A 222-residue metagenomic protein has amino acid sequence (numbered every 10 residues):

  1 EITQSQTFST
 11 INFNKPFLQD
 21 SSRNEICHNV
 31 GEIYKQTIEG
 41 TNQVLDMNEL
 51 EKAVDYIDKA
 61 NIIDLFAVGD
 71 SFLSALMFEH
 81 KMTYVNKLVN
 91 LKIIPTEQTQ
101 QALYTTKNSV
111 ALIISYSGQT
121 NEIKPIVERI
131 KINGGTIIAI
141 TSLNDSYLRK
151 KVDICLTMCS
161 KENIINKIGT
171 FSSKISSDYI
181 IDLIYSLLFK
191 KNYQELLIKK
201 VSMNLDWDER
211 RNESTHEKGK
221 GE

Functional and structural regions predicted by a protein language model:
E1-N48: HTH-adjacent hinge/linker in prokaryotic transcriptional regulators
H28, E32-K35, V44-M47, E51 (+4 more regions): Electropositive phosphate-/nucleotide-binding environments in soluble metabolic enzymes
E32-K35, E39, E51, K124 (+2 more regions): Generic alpha-helical structural signal
T37, T41, A53-Y56, F78 (+1 more regions): A ubiquitous structural signal for well-ordered alpha-helices
N48-A60: Glycine-rich phosphate/diphosphate-binding loops that line cofactor/substrate pockets in enzymes
D58-Y179, L183-N192: Glycine-rich phosphate-binding loops that contact phosphosugars or nucleotide phosphates
Q194-E222: A short, charged, Gly/Pro-tolerant segment at domain boundaries
